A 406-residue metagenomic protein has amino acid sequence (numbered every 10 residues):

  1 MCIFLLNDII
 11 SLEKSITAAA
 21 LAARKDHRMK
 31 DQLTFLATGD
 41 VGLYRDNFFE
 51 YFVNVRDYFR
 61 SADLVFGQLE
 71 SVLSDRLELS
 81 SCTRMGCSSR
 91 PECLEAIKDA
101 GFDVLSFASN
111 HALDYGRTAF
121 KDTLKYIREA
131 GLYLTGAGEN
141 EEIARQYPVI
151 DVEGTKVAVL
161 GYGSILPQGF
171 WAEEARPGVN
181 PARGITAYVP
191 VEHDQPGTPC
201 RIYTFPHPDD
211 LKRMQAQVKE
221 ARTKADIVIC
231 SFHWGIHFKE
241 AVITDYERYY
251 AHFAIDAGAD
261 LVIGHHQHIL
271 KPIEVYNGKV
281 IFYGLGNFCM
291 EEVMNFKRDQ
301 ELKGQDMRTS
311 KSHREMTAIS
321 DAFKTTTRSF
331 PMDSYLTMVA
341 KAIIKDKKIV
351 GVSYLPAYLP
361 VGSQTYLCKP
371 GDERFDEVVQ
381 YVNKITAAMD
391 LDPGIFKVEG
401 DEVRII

Functional and structural regions predicted by a protein language model:
C2-I406: Acidic, metal/ion-coordinating pockets
